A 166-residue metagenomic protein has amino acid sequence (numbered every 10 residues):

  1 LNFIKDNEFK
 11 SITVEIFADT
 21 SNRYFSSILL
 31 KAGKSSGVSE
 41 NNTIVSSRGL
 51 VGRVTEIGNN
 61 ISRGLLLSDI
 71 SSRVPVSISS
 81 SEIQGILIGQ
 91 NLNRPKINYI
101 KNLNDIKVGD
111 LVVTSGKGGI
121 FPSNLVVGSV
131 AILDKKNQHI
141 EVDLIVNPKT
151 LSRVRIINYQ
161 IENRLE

Functional and structural regions predicted by a protein language model:
L1-E166: Extracytoplasmic/periplasmic terminal helices and flexible tails
